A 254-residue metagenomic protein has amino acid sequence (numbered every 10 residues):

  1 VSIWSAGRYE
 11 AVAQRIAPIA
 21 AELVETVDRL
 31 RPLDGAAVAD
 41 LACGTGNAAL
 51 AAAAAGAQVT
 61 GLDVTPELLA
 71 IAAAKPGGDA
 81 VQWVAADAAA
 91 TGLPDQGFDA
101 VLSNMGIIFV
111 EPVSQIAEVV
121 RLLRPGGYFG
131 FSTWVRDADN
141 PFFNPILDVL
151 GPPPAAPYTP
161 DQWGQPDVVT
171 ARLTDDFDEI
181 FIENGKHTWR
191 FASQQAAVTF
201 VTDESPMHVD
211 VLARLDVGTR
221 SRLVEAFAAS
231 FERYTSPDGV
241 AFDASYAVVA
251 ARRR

Functional and structural regions predicted by a protein language model:
V1-L33, N47-A51, L68-I71, K75 (+1 more regions): Conserved class I S-adenosyl-L-methionine
I3, I16, T45-N47, Q162-R254: Conserved Class I S-adenosyl-L-methionine
A37-T91: Class I SAM-dependent methyltransferase SAM/SAH-binding core
A89-V101: A short acidic, Gly/Pro-enriched loop at the edge of an enzyme's catalytic core that lines a small-molecule cofactor
A100-V113, V135: A short SAM/SAH-binding and catalytic strip from SAM-dependent methyltransferases
S114, V120, R124-A192, L212 (+1 more regions): Conserved catalytic/acceptor-binding region of the Class I
